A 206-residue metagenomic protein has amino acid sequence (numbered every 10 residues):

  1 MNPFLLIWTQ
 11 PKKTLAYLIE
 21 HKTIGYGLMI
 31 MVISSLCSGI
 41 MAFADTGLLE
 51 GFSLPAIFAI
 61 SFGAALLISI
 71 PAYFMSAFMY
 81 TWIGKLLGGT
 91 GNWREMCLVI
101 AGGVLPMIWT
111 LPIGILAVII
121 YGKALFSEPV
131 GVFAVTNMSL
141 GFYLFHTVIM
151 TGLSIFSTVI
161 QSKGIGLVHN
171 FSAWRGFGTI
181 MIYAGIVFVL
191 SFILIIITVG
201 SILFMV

Functional and structural regions predicted by a protein language model:
M1-G51: N-terminal juxtamembrane cytosolic/stromal segments of multi-pass membrane proteins
M1-L18, L66, M79, I83 (+2 more regions): Hydrophobic alpha-helical segments of integral membrane proteins, encompassing both true transmembrane helices
G25-Y26, W93-V99, W174-G178: Membrane-interface alpha-helices at helix entry/exit sites of multi-pass transporters
S34-A42, I68, A72, S76 (+5 more regions): Alpha-helical transmembrane segments of multipass membrane proteins
S38-I68, G114-T151, F188-V206: Membrane-helix interface segments in multi-pass membrane proteins
L54-Y121: Alpha-helical transmembrane segments with an aromatic anchor "belt"
F74-K85, G152-H169: Transmembrane alpha-helical segments in integral membrane proteins
K163-I186: Interfacial loop-to-transmembrane junctions
